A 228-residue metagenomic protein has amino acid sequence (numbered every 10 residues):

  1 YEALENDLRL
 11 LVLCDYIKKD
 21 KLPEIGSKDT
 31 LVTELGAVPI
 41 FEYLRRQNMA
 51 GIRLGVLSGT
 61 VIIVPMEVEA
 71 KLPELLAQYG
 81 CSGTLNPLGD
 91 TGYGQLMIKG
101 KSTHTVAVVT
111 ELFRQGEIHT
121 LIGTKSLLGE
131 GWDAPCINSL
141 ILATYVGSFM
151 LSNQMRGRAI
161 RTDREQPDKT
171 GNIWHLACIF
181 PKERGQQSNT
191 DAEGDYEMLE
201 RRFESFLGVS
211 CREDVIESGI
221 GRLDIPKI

Functional and structural regions predicted by a protein language model:
Y1-T120: Conserved C-terminal RecA-like helicase domain
I17-D20, V61-I62, L127-G129, V146-S148 (+2 more regions): Conserved nucleotide-binding/hydrolysis micro-motifs of P-loop NTPases
K21-S27, M66-E69, G131-P135, S152-N153 (+1 more regions): A short acidic (Asp/Glu
I40, C136, L151-R158, M198-R202: Alpha-helical scaffold elements adjacent to nucleotide-binding pockets in ATP/GTP-utilizing enzyme cores
T105, T110-L112, K125-G129, V146-G147: Long insertion/accessory domains within large nucleic-acid-processing enzymes
I122, L127-Y145, Q154, K169-L176: A short beta-strand element within the Helicase C-terminal
Q154, R158-Y196: Conserved segment of the helicase C-terminal RecA-like domain
D191-I228: Long, largely alpha-helical accessory region at the distal end of helicase-like NTP-driven motors
